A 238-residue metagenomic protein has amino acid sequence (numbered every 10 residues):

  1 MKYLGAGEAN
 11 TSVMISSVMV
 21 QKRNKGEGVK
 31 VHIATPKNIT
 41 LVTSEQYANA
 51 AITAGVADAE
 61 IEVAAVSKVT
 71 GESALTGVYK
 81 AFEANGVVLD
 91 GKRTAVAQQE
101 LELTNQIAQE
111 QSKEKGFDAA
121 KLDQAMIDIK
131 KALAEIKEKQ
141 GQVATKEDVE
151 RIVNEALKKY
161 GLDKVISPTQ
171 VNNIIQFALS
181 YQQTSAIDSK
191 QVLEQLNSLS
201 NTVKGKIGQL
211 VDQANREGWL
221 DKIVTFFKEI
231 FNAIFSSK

Functional and structural regions predicted by a protein language model:
M1, K92-T94, T202-I207: Generic detector of bulky aromatic hydrophobic side chains
M1-E62: N-terminal, leucine/charged-rich tether regions that mediate assembly and partner docking in large macromolecular
Y3, K30, A34, I61 (+5 more regions): A near-ubiquitous, low-amplitude feature marking generic local secondary-structure context
V13-K22, A81-R93, Q111-I127, S167-N173 (+2 more regions): Short, Lys/Arg-enriched charge-dense amphipathic segments
T43, Y47, A74, V78 (+4 more regions): Stable alpha-helical elements in mature extracytoplasmic
I52, A57-K164: Soluble oligomerization/assembly scaffold segments of membrane-associated complexes
N154-K238: Charged, long alpha-helical assembly modules
